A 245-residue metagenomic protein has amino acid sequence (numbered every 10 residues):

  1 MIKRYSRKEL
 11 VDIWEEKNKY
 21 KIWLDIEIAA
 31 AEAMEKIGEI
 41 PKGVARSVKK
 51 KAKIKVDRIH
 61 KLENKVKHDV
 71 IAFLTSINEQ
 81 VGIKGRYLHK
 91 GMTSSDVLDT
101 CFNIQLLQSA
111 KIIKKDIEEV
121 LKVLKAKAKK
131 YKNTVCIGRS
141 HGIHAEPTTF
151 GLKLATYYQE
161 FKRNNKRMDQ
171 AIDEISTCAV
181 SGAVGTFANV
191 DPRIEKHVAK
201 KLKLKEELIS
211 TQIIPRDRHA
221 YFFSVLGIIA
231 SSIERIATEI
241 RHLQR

Functional and structural regions predicted by a protein language model:
M1-S181, F187, D191-H197, E206: A helix-coil-helix interface module used to build multimeric assemblies and to scaffold catalytic/cofactor sites
N164, Q212-R245: Glycine-rich anion/phosphate-binding loop at the beta-strand->alpha-helix junction
H197-I213: A short, charged helix-loop
